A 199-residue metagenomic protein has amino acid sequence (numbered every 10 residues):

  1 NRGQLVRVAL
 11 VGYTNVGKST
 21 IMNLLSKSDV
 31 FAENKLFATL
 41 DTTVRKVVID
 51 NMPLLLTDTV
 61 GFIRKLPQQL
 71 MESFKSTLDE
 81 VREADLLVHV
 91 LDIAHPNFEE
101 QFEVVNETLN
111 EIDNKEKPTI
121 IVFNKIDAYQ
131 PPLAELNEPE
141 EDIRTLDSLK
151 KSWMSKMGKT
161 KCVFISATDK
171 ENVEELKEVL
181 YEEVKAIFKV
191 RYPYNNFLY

Functional and structural regions predicted by a protein language model:
N1-M71, K75-R82: Conserved G1/Walker A P-loop phosphate-binding module
N1-V16, M22-N23, K27, P96 (+1 more regions): C-terminal-of-GTPase-core extension/linker across diverse P-loop GTPases
K46-D50, L55, D79-E83, N97 (+2 more regions): Conserved catalytic network of the ASCE P-loop NTPase/AAA+ motor domain
L56, V90, V122: Generic enzyme active-site microenvironment
R64-Q68, F98, E141: Short, flexible loop segments at the rims of nucleotide/cofactor-binding pockets, characterized by
Q68-E72, E100-E103, E175: Generic recognition of short, well-ordered alpha-helical segments
L70-H95, T108-E111: Inter-motif core of Ras-like GTPase G domains
